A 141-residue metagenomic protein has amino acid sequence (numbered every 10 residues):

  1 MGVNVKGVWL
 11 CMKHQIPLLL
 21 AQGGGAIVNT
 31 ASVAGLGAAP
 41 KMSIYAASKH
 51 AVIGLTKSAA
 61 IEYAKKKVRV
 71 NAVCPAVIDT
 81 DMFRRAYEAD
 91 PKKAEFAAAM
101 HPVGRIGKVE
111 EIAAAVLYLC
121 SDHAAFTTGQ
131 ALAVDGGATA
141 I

Functional and structural regions predicted by a protein language model:
M12, S48, T56: Active-site helix of classical SDR
P17, I61-K65, A125: Alpha-helical segment proximal to the catalytic Tyr-Lys
S32: Residue(s) in the substrate-gating loop at a strand-loop-helix junction that position the organic substrate next
L36-G37, V116-L117, T128-I141: Short C-terminal tail/terminal secondary-structure segment of NAD(P)H-dependent dehydrogenase/reductase domains
G37-S43, K65-K66, G104, D122: Active-site loop immediately N-terminal to the catalytic Tyr-X3-Lys motif of short-chain dehydrogenase/reductase
K65, V77-M100: A glycine/serine/threonine-rich, flexible loop-to-helix segment that serves as the NAD(P) cofactor-binding "lid"
H101-I112, H123: A conserved structural motif in NAD(P)-dependent oxidoreductases
